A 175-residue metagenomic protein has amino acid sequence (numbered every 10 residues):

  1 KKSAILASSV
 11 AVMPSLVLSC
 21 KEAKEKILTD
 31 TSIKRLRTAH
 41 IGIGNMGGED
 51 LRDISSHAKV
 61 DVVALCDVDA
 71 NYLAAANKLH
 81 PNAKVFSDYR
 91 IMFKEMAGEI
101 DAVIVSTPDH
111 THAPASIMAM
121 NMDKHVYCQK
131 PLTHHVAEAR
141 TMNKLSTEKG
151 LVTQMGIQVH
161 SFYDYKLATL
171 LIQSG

Functional and structural regions predicted by a protein language model:
K1-K21: N-terminal export signals
P14-G48, S56: C-terminal segment of N-terminal export signals and the immediately downstream linker at the start of the mature
N45, D69-Y72, T111: Conserved short alpha-helix immediately C-terminal to the canonical SAM/SAH-binding motif I of Rossmann-like
K59-L79: NAD(P)-binding Rossmann-fold cofactor-contacting core
A76-A83, L145-S146: Short, conserved SAM-binding/catalytic segment of Class I S-adenosyl-L-methionine-dependent methyltransferases
V103-I104: N-terminal Rossmann-like NAD(P) cofactor-binding module of classical short-chain dehydrogenase/reductase
P108-D109, A113-S161, A168: Beta-strand-loop-alpha-helix segment that lines the small-molecule cofactor/substrate pocket of alpha/beta enzymes
Y163-G175: Rossmann-like NAD(P)H-binding beta-loop-alpha module
